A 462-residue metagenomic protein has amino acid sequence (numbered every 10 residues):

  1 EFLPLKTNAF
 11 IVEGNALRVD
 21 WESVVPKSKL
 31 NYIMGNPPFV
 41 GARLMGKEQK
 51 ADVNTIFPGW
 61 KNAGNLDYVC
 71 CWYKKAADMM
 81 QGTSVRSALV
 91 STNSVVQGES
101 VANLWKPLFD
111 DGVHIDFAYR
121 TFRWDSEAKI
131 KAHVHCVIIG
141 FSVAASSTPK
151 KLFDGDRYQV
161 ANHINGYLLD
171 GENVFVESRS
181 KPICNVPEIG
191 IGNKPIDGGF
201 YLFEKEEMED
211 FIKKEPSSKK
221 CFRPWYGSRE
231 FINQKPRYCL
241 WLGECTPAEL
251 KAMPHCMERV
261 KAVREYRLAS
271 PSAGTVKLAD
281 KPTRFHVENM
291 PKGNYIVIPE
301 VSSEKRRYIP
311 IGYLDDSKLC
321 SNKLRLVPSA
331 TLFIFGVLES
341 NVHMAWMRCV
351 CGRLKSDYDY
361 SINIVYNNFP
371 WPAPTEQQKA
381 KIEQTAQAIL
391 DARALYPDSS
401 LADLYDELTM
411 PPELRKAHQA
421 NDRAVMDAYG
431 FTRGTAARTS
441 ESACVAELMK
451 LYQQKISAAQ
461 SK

Functional and structural regions predicted by a protein language model:
E1-E22: S-adenosyl-L-methionine
A16-P216, K220, N233-R237, P247-K251 (+3 more regions): Signature of N6-adenine DNA methyltransferases within the class I
V19-V24, K75-D78, D125-A128, F211-K214 (+9 more regions): Generic recognition of flexible, low-complexity loop/linker segments
G35, K74, E258, I296 (+6 more regions): Feature representing long, continuous alpha-helical segments
A76-G82, N233, C239-L250, K323-L332 (+3 more regions): Proline-centric
H114, H255-V263, L278-A279, N368-K462: Non-catalytic DNA-recognition/assembly elements of restriction-modification systems
R120, S302-K318, G336, A345-S356: Short, ligand-facing micro-motifs at secondary-structure edges
V174-K323, T439-K462: Segments forming glycine/polar-rich beta-alpha architectures that bind adenosine-containing cofactors
